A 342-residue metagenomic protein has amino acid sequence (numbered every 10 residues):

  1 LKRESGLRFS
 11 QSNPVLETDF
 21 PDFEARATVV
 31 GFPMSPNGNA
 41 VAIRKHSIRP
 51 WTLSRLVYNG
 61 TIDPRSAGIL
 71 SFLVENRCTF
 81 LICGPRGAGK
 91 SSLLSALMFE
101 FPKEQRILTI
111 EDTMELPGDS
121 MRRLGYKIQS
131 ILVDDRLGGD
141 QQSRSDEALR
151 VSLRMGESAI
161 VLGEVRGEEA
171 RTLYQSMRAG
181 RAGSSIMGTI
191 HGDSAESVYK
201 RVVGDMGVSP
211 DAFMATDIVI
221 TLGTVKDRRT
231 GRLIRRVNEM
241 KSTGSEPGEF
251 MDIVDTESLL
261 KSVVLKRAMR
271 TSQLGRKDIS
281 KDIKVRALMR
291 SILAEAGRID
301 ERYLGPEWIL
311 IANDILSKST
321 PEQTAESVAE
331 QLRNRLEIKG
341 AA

Functional and structural regions predicted by a protein language model:
L1-C78: P-loop NTP-binding catalytic core
I48-P50, R178-A182, S194-A195, S258-R270: Short acidic (Asp/Glu) and glycine-rich catalytic loops that position anionic groups and cofactors
R77-R86, A96-T224: Switch/coupling sub-region of P-loop NTPases
K90: Conserved lysine of the Walker
S197-G231, T320-A342: A hydrophobic alpha-helix/topogenic segment detector that preferentially activates on transmembrane helices
I218-A294: Conserved P-loop NTPase
R290-A342: Terminal-proximal interaction/regulatory segments of ATP-powered molecular machines
